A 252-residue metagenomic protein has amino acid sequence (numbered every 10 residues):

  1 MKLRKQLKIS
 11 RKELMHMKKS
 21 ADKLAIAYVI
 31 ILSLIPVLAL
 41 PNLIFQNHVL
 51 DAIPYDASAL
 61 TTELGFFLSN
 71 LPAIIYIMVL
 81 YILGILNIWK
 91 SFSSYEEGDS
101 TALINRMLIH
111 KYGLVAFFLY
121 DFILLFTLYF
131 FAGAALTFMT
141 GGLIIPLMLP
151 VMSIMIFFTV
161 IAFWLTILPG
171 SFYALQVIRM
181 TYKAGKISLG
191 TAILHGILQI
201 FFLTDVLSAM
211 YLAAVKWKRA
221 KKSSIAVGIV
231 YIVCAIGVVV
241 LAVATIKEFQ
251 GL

Functional and structural regions predicted by a protein language model:
M1-V37, F92-E97: N-terminal juxtamembrane cytosolic/stromal segments of multi-pass membrane proteins
I31-D51: Alpha-helical transmembrane segments of multi-pass membrane proteins
A52-P72, L143-T159: Membrane-interface segments at the starts/ends of alpha-helical transmembrane spans
V79-L103, Y129-M139: Membrane-helix interface/capping segments
F122-T181: Membrane-proximal helix-loop-helix units in multi-pass membrane proteins
K186, A209-G237: Membrane-interface alpha-helices
A192-A213: Hydrophobic, aromatic-rich membrane-embedded alpha-helical segments
V239-L252: Juxtamembrane boundary at the C-terminal end of a transmembrane helix
